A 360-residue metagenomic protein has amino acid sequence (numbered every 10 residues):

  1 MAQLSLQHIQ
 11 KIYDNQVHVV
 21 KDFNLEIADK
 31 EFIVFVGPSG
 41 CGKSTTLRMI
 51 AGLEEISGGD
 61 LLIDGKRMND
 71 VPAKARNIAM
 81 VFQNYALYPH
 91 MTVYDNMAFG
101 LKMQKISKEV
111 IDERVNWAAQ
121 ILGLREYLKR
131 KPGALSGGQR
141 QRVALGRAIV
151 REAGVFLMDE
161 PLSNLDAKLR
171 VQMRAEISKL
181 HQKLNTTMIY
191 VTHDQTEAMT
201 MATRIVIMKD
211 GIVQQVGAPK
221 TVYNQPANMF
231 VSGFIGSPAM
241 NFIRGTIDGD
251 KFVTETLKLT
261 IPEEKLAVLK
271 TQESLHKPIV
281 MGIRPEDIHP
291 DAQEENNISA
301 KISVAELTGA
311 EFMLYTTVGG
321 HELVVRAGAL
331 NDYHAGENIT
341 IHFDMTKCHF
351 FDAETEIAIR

Functional and structural regions predicted by a protein language model:
S5, E26, L62, T246 (+1 more regions): ABC ATPase nucleotide-binding domain
V36-P38: The feature captures the beta-strand-to-loop junction immediately N-terminal to the Walker
A51: Helix-to-loop junction immediately C-terminal to a conserved catalytic motif
S57-D60, V110, D210, C348: Conserved coupling/switch loops of ABC nucleotide-binding domains, chiefly the family-specific signature
G59-R67: Conserved ABC transporter NBD signature motif
A73-F230: ABC ATPase nucleotide-binding domains
P238-M240, D250-R360: Non-catalytic connector elements of ABC transporters
